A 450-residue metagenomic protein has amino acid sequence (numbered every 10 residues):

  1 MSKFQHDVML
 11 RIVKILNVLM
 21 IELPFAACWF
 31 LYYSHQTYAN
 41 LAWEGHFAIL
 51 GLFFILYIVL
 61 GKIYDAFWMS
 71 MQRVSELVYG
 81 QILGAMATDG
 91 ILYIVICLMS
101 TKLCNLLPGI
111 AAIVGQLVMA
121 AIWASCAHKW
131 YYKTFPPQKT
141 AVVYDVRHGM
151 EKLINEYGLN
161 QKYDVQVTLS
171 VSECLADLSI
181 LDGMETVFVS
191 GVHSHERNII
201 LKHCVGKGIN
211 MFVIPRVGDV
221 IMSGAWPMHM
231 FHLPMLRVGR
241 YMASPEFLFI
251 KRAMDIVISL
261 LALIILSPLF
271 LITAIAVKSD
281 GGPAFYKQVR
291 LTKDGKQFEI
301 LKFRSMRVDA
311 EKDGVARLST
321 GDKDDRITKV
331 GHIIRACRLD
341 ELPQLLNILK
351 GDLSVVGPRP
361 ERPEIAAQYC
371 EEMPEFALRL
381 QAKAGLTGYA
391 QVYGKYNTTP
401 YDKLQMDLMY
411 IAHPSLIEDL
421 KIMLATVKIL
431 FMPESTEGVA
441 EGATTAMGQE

Functional and structural regions predicted by a protein language model:
M1-P24, S125-I264, E437-G438, G442-E450: N-terminal hydrophobic signal-anchor/signal peptide
M1-Y131, E450: Signature of alpha-helical transmembrane segments in polytopic membrane proteins
Q81-A85, D89, A253-L261, C337: Loop-to-transmembrane-helix entry motif
Q81-A85, P137-K152, P283-M306: Membrane-cytosol interface motif
G218-D219, Y286-R326, L386-Q405: Short, glycine-rich, amphipathic interfacial segments at transmembrane boundaries or analogous
F247-A310, N347, L416, I422-E450: A hydrophobic, helix-centered structural microdomain
T320-K383, I422-L430: A short, structured surface patch at a secondary-structure boundary
E375-E450: C-terminal terminal-structure detector
